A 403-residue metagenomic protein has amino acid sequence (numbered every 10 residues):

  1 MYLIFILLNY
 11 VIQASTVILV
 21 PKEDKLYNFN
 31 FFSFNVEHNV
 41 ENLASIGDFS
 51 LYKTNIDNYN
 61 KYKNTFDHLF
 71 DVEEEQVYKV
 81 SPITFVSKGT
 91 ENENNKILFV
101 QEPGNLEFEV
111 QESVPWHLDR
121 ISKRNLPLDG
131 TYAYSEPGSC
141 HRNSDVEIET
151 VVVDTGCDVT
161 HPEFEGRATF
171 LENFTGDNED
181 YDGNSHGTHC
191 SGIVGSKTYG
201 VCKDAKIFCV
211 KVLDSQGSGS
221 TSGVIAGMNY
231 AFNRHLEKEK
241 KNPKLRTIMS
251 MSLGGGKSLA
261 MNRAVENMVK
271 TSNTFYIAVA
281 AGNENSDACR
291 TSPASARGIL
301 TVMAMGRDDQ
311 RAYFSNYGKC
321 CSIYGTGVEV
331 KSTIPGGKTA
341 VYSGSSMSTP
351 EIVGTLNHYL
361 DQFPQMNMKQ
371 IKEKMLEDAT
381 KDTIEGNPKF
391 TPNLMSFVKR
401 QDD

Functional and structural regions predicted by a protein language model:
Y2-F32, N42-A44, D67-V80, L236 (+2 more regions): Autoinhibitory N-terminal propeptides
V17-L19, L51, E149-V153, K206-K211 (+6 more regions): Structural recognition of the beta-strand scaffold that forms the well-ordered cores of secreted hydrolase catalytic
K25, Q76-V80, T155-V159, F174 (+9 more regions): Solvent-exposed loop/turn segments at secondary-structure junctions within structured extracellular/periplasmic domains
H38-L43, T65-I148, P162-E163, P388-D403: Protease zymogen maturation seam
T131-F170, D177-G223, E239-I248, S295-I299 (+3 more regions): Subtilisin-like serine protease catalytic core
E149, D154, T291-D361, Q365-M366 (+2 more regions): Extracellular S/T/G-rich loop segment that most often corresponds to the catalytic His/Ser-adjacent loop
D177-T188, G282, S286, A340-I352: Gly/Ser-rich catalytic serine loop of serine hydrolases
A205, C209, N229-L253, S258-A264 (+5 more regions): C-terminal subdomain of the subtilisin-like protease fold in secreted/lumenal serine endopeptidases
